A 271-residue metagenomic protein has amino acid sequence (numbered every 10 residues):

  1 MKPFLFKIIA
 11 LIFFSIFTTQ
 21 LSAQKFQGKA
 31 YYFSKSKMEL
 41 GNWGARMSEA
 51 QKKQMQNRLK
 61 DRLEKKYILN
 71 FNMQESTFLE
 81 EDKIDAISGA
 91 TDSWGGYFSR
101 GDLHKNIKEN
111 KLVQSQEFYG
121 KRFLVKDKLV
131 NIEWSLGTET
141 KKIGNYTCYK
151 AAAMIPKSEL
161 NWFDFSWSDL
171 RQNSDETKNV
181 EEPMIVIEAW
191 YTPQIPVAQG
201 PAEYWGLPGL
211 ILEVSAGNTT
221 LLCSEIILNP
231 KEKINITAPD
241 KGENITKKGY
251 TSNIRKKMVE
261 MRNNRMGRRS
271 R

Functional and structural regions predicted by a protein language model:
M1-A30: Bacterial Sec-dependent N-terminal signal peptides
K25-R271: Extended soluble regions of mature proteins
